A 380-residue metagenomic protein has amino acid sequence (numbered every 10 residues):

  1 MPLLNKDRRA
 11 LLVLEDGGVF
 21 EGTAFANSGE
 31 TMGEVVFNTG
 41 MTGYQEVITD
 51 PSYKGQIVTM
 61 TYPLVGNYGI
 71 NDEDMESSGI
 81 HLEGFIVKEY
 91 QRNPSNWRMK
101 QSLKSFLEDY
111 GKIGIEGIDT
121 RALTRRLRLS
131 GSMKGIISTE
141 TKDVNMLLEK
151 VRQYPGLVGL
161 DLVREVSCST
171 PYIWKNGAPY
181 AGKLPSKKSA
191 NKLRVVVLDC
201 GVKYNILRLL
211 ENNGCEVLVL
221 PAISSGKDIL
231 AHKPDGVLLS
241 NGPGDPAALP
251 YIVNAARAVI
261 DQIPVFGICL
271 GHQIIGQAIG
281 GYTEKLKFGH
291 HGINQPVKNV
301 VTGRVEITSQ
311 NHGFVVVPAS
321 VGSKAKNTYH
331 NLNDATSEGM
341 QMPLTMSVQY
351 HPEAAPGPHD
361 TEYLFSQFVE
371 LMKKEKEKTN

Functional and structural regions predicted by a protein language model:
P2-K227, A231-H232, P246, A355-G357 (+1 more regions): RNA-binding accessory domains that recognize and position tRNA/RNA substrates
L3-K6, H290, G322-S323, L332-N333: Short solvent-exposed loop/turn micro-motifs enriched in small/polar/acidic residues
A24-F25, Y62, F288, Q310 (+2 more regions): Short clusters of small/polar residues that mark proteolytic maturation junctions
I113-G114, V217, V265, T283 (+1 more regions): Hydrophobic beta-strand scaffold residues
R194-L198, T308-S309, M346-Y350: Active-site-proximal beta-strand elements of phosphoester/diester hydrolases
A231, G236, S240-P318, M346 (+1 more regions): Cysteine-nucleophile active-site neighborhood
G303-L344, T379-N380: Catalytic beta-strand/loop cores that center a nucleophilic Ser/Cys/Thr and support acyl-enzyme chemistry
